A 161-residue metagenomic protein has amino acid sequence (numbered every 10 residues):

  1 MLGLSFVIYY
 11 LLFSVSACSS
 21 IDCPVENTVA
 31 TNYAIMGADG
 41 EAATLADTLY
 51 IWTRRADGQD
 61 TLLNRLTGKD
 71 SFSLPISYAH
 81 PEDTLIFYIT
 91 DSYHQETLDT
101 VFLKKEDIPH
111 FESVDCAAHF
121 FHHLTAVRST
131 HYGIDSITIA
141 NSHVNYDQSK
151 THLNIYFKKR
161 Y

Functional and structural regions predicted by a protein language model:
M1-N32, Y161: Bacterial Sec-dependent N-terminal signal peptides
M1-S5, A30-A34, L49, E82-L85 (+1 more regions): N-terminal, helix-rich and Lys/Arg-enriched segments in bacterial and organellar proteins
Y10-S14, T28-T31, W52-R54, N64-T67 (+2 more regions): A short linear-motif detector with a strong N-terminal bias
C18-I21, P75-Y161: Extracytoplasmic cysteine-anchoring/structural motifs
S19-N27, A42, I51-T53, G58: N-terminal leader/assembly segments
N27-L45: Post-signal peptide N-terminal segment of mature Sec-exported envelope proteins
L45-T97: Tryptophan-paired
